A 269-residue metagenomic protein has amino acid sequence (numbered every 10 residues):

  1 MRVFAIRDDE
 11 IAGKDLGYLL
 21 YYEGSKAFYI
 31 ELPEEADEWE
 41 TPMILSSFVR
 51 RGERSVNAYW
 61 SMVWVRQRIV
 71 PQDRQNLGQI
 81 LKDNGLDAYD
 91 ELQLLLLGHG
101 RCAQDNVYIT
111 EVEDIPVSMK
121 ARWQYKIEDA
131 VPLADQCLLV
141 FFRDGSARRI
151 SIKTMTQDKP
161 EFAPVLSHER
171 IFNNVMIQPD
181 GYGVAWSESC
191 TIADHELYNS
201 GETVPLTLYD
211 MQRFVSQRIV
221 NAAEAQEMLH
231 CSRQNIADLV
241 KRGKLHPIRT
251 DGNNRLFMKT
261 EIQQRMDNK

Functional and structural regions predicted by a protein language model:
M1-S118: Broad phosphate/nucleotide-binding scaffolds in NTP-utilizing and phosphate-metabolizing enzymes
E34-S46, R50, F162-Y182: Short, solvent-exposed cationic patches
V112-L166: DNA-contacting interfaces and partner/effector-binding or oligomerization modules in DNA-centric proteins
T191-T207, E261-K269: A short, Lys/Arg-enriched interface patch at domain edges and termini
M211-R233: Polyanion-binding surface elements
L239: Residues in the recognition helix of alpha-helical DNA-binding motifs
R242, H246-K269: Short helix-start
